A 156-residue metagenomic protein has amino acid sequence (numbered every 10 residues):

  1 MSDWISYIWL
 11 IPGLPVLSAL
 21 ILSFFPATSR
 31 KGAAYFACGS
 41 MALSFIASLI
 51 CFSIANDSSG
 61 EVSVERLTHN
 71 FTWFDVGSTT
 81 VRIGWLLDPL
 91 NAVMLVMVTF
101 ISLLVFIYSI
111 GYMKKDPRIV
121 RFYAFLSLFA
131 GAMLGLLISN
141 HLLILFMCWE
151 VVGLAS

Functional and structural regions predicted by a protein language model:
M1-Y7, G13, F25-V96, F100-A124: Transmembrane helix-loop-helix hairpins at membrane boundaries of multipass inner-membrane proteins
W9, V93, L134, L143-I144: Beta-sheet entry/capping signal
P12-A27, A155: N-terminal signal-anchor/start-transfer transmembrane helix
P15, D88, L126, G135-S156: Functional transmembrane alpha-helices
L20-F24, M133-I138: Alpha-helical transmembrane segments of multipass membrane proteins
S40-L43, I101, F129, W149-G153: Transmembrane alpha-helical core residues of multi-pass small-molecule transporters, especially secondary transporters
I46-I50, A132-G135, A155: Transmembrane-helix signature of multi-pass solute transporters
